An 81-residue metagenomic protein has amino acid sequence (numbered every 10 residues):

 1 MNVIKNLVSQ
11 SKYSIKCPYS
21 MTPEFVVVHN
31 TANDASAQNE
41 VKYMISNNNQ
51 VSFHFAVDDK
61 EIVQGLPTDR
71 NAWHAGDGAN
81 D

Functional and structural regions predicted by a protein language model:
M1-D81: Active-site-adjacent loop/helix surface patches within enzyme catalytic domains that shape the substrate-binding cleft
